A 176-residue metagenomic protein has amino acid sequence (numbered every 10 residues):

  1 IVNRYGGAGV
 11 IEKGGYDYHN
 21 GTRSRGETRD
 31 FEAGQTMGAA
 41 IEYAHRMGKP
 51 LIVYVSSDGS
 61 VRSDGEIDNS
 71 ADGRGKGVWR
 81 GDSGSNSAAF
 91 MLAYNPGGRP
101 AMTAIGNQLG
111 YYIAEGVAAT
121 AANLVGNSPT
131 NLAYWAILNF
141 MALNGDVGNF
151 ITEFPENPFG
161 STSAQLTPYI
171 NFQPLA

Functional and structural regions predicted by a protein language model:
I1-Y43: Anion-binding catalytic surfaces of enzymes that hydrolyze or transfer phosphate/sulfate esters
I1-Y5, R46-G48, D82-N86: Extracellular/periplasmic catalytic domains that process cell-envelope and extracellular macromolecules
G7-E12, I52-V55, F90-A93: Structural recognition of the beta-strand scaffold that forms the well-ordered cores of secreted hydrolase catalytic
G14-Y18, G59-R62, G97-R99: Solvent-exposed loop/turn segments at secondary-structure junctions within structured extracellular/periplasmic domains
A44-A71: Metal-dependent active-site segment of extracytoplasmic phospho-/sulfohydrolases and closely related
H45-M47, L109-A176: Membrane-interface soluble catalytic domains
G65-G73, V78-G84: Extended amphipathic alpha-helical segments with heptad-repeat/coiled-coil character used for oligomerization, fusion
N86-A119: Substrate-binding rim/cap in mid-to-C-terminal beta-strand-loop elements of soluble/periplasmic
